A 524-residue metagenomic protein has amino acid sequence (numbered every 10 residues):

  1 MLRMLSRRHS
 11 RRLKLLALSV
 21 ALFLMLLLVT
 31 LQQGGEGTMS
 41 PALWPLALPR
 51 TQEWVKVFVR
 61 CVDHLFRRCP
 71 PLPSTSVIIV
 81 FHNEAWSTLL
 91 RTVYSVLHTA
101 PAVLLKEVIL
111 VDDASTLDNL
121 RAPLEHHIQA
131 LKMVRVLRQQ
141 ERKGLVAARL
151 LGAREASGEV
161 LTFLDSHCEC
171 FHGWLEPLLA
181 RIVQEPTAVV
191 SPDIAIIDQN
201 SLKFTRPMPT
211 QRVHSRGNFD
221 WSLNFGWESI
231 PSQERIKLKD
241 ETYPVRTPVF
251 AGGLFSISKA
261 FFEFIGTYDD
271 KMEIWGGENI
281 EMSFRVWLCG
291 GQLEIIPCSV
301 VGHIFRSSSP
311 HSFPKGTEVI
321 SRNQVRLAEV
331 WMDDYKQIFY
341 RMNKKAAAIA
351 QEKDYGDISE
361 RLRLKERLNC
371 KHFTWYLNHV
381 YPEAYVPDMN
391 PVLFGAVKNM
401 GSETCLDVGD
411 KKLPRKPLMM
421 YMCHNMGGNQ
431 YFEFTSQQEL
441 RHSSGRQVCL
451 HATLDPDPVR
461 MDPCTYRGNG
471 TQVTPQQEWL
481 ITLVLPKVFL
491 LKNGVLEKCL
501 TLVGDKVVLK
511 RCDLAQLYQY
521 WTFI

Functional and structural regions predicted by a protein language model:
M1-F58: N-terminal signal-anchor transmembrane helix specifying type II single-pass membrane topology of secretory-pathway
P73-I78, S95, E107, E281: Cell-envelope/extracellular polymer assembly enzymes that use nucleotide-activated donors
V96-R138: Acidic donor-binding segment of Leloir-type glycosyltransferases
Q140-A156: Glycine-rich, basic loop-to-helix element that forms the pyrophosphate-binding segment of sugar-nucleotide handling
V146, W221-S256, F264: A recurrent flexible, glycine/aromatic-enriched loop bordering the glycosyltransferase active site that acts as
L161: Short aromatic/hydrophobic "clamp" motif used to bind/position activated sugar donors
E169, G173-W227, Q292: Conserved donor NDP-sugar-binding/catalytic core segment of glycosyltransferases
E383-I524: Lectin-like carbohydrate-binding module/patch detector with strong preference for beta-trefoil
